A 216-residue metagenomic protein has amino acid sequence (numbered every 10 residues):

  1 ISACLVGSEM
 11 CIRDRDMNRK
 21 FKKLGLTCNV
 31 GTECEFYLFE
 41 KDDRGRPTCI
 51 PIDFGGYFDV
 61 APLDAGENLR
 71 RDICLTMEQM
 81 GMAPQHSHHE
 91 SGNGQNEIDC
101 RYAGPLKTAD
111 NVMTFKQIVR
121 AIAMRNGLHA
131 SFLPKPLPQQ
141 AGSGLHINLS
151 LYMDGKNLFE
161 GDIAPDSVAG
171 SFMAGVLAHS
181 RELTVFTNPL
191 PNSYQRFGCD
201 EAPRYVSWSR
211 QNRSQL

Functional and structural regions predicted by a protein language model:
I1-G7, I12: Single conserved hydrophobic/aromatic residue that forms the stacking wall/gate of nucleotide- or nucleobase-binding
V6-S8, N29-P62, E78-A103: Residues forming anionic-ligand binding surfaces in small-molecule and nucleic-acid pockets of primarily soluble enzymes
R13-K22, T27: Structured beta-strand-rich cores of soluble
R15-R19, L63-I73, M80, R125-G127: Noncatalytic alpha-helical scaffold of FAD-dependent oxidoreductases
K23-N29, L75-A83, K107-T108, F115-S131 (+2 more regions): Secondary-structure boundary elements
V30, E67, R71, G92 (+4 more regions): Conserved structured core elements
P51-M77, P105-K116, M153-L158: Acidic, His- and aromatic-enriched active-site or binding-groove loops in soluble protein domains that engage sugars
D99-P105, R120, M124-L216: Loop-rich catalytic cores of soluble enzymes, especially ATP-dependent carboxylate-amine ligases and other
